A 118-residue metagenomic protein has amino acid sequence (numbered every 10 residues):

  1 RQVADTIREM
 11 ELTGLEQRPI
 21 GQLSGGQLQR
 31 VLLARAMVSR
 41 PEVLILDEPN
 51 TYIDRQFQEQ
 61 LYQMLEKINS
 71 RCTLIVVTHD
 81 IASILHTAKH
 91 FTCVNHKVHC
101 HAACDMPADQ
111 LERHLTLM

Functional and structural regions predicted by a protein language model:
R1-L15: Conserved ABC ATPase "signature" region
P19-L23, Q27: Conserved ABC ATPase signature
L33, L61: Hydrophobic anchor residue at the start of the ABC signature
R40: Conserved catalytic motifs of ABC-family nucleotide-binding domains
L44-D47: Catalytic Walker B motif of ABC-type/P-loop ATPase nucleotide-binding domains
T78-H79: H-loop/switch region of ABC-family ATPase nucleotide-binding domains
H96-M118: Conserved beta-strand-loop-alpha-helix hinge in the C-terminal portion of ABC ATPase nucleotide-binding domains
